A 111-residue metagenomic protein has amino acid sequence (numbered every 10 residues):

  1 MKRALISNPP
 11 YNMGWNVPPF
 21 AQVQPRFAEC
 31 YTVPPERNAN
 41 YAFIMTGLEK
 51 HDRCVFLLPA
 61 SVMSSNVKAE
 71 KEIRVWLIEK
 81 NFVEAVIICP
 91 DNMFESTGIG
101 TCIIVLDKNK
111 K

Functional and structural regions predicted by a protein language model:
M1-V23, E29, Y41-M63: Conserved proline-anchored active-site loop of SAM-dependent methyltransferases that bridges a beta-strand
A21-P25, K71-R74: Glycine-rich, phosphate-binding/catalytic loops in enzymes
V33-L106: Conserved Class I SAM-dependent methyltransferase catalytic core
N109-K111: Short, intrinsically disordered, charge-balanced linker/junction segments flanking boundaries in proteins
